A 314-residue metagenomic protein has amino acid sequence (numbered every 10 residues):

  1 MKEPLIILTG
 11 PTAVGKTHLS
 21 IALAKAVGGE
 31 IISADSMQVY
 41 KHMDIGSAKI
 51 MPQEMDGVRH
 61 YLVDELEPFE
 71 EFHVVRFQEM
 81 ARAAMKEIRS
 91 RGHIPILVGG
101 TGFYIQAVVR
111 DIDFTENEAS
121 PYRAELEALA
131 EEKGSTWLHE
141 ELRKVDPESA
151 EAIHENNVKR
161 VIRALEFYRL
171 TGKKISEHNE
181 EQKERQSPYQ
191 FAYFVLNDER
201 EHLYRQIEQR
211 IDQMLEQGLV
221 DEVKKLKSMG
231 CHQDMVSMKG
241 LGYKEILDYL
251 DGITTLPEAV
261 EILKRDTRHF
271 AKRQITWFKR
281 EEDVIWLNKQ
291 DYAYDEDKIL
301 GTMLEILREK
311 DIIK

Functional and structural regions predicted by a protein language model:
M1-K314: Phosphate/pyrophosphate-binding catalytic cores of soluble transferases and nucleic-acid-acting enzymes
